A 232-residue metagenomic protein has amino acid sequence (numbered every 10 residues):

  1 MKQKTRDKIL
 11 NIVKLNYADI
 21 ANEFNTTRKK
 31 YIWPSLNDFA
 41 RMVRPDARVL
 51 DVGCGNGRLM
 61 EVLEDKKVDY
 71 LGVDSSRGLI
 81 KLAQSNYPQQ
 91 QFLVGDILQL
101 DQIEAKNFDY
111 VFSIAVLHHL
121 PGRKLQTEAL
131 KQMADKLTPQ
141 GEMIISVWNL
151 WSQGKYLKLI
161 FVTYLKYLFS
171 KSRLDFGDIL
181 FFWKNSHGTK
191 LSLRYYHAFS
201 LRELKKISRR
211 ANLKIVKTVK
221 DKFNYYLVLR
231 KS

Functional and structural regions predicted by a protein language model:
M1-L50, G55-E104, K124, I144-S232: Class I (Rossmann-like) S-adenosyl-L-methionine-dependent methyltransferase catalytic domain, capturing the SAM-binding
R44, L120-P121, L137-T138: Helix-to-beta-strand junctions that scaffold the AdoMet/dcAdoMet cofactor pocket in Class I SAM-dependent enzymes
D109: Conserved acidic residues
F112: A conserved beta-strand element that flanks and buttresses the S-adenosyl-L-methionine
A115-H119: Short catalytic micro-motifs in class I SAM-dependent methyltransferases
T127-P139: A short glycine-rich, Lys/Arg-flanked "PGG" loop and its adjoining helix->strand segment in the class I
